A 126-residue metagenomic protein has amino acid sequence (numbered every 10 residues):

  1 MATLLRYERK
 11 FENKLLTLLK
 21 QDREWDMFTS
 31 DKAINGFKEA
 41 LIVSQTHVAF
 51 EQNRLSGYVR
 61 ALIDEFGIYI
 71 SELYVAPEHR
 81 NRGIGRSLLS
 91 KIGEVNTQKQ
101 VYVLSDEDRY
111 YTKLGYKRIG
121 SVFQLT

Functional and structural regions predicted by a protein language model:
M1-D31, V122: Short amphipathic alpha-helix that is part of the acyltransferase structural core
L15-L16, I70, L88: Residue-level preference for hydrophobic side chains embedded in well-ordered alpha helices
K20-T46, F50: Active-site rim helix/loop that mediates acceptor-substrate recognition in acyltransferases
E39, A61, V75, L89: Portal/gating segments that form or line small-molecule/metal binding sites
V48, R54-L62, Y69-Y74: Conserved beta-strand in the GNAT
D64-F66, E94-Q100, D106, I119-G120: Short glycine/proline-enriched coil/turn segments at helix->beta-strand junctions
E78-L88: Conserved acetyl-CoA pyrophosphate-binding loop and the N-cap/start of the following alpha-helix in GNAT-like
R86, V103-T126: Conserved active-site alpha-helix within GNAT-family acetyltransferase domains
